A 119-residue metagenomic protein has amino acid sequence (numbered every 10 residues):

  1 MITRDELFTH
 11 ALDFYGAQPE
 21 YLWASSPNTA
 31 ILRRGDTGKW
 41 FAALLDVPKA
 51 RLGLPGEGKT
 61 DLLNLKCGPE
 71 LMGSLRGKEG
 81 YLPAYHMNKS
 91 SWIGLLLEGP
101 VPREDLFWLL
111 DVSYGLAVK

Functional and structural regions predicted by a protein language model:
M1-K119: Charge-dense, helix-prone N-terminal extensions
